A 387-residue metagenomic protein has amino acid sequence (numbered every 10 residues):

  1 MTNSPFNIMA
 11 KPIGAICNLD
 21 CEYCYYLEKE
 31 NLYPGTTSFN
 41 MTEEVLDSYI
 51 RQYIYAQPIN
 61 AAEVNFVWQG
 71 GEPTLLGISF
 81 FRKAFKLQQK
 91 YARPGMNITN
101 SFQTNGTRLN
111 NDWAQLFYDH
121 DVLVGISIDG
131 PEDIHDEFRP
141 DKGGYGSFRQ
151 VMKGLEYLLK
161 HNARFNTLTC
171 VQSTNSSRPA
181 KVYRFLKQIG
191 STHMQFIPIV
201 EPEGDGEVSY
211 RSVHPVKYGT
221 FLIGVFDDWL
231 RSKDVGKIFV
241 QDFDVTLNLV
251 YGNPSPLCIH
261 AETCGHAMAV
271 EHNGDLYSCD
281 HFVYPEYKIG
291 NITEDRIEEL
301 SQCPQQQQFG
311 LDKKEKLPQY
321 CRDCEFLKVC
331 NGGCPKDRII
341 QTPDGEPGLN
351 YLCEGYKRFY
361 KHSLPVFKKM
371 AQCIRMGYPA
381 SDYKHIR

Functional and structural regions predicted by a protein language model:
N3-E44: Canonical Radical SAM [4Fe-4S] cluster-binding loop centered on the CxxxCxxC motif and its immediate flanking residues
I8-A10, V64-G71, T99-T104, V240-F243: Extended hydrophobic secondary-structure segments that form protein cores and membrane-embedded regions
P12-D20, E72, C264, C321-D323 (+1 more regions): Cysteine-centered iron-sulfur cluster-binding motifs in ferredoxin-type domains/subunits of redox enzymes
L46, I50-V67, L76-I199: Radical SAM/AdoMet-radical enzyme domain recognition
K142-R149, E156, K160-T263, A269 (+1 more regions): Radical SAM enzyme [4Fe-4S]-AdoMet core and its adjacent flexible, acidic and glycine-rich loops/tails across
H272: A cytosolic small-molecule/anion-sensing beta-strand core signal
V283-R387: Flexible mid-to-C-terminal extensions adjoining Fe-S/redox cofactors in radical SAM and related proteins
